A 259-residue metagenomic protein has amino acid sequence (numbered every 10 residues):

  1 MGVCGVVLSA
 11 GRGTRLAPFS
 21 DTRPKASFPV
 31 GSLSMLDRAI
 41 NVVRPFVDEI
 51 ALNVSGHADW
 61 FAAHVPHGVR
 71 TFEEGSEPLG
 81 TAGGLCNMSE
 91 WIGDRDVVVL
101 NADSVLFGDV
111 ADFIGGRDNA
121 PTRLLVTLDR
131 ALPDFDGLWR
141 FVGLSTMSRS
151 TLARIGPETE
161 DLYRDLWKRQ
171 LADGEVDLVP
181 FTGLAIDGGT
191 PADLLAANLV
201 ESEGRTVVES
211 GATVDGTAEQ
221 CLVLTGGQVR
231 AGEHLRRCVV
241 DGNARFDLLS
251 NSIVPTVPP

Functional and structural regions predicted by a protein language model:
M1-V7, R15, P29-F107, G242-R245 (+1 more regions): Conserved N-terminal catalytic core of the sugar/cofactor nucleotidyltransferase
R12-P18: Short acidic/His/Gly/Ser-rich catalytic and metal-binding motifs that mark active-site loops of diverse hydrolases
D21-A26: Short alpha-helical oligomerization interface
S27, T71-F72, T122-L124, V176-L178 (+1 more regions): Conserved beta-strand scaffold positions in the cores of enzyme catalytic domains, especially in NTP/NDP-utilizing
I40-P45, F61-P66, M88-G93, V110-D118 (+4 more regions): Alpha-helix C-terminal capping segments
H67-F72, A120-P121, L132-R140, C221-L222 (+1 more regions): Active-site regions of enzymes building and remodeling cell-envelope glycoconjugates
V98, V105-D118, D129-E201: Catalytic-core segments of class I nucleotidyltransferases/pyrophosphorylases that form NMP-activated intermediates
T206-P259: Structural signal for interior beta-strand "rungs" in well-ordered beta-sheet cores of soluble enzyme domains
